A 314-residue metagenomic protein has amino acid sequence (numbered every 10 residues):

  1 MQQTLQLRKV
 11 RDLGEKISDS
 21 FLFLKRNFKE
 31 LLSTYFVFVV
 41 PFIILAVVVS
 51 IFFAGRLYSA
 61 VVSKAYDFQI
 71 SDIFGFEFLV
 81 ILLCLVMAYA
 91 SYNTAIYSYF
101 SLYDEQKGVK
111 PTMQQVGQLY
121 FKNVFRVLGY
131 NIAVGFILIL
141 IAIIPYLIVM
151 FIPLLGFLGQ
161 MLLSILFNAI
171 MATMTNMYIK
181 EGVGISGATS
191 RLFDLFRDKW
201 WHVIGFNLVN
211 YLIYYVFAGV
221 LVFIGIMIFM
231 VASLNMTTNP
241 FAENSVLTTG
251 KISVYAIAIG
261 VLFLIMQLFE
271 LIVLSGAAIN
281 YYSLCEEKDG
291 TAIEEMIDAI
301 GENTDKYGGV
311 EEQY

Functional and structural regions predicted by a protein language model:
M1-F74: Non-cleavable N-terminal signal-anchor transmembrane helices
M1-L7, D19, A60-D67, Y97-Q106 (+3 more regions): Juxtamembrane transition segments at transmembrane-helix termini in multipass membrane proteins
K9, G14-P41, T112-L140, F167-V220 (+1 more regions): Interfacial aromatic "cap" segments that immediately flank transmembrane helices in multipass membrane proteins
T34-A54, E77-N93, G129-N168, F206-N235 (+1 more regions): Hydrophobic alpha-helical transmembrane segments in multi-pass membrane proteins
D67-S71, L83-M87, D104: Short coil/turn segments at secondary-structure boundaries
I73-F74, F78, S186-D198, F263-F269: A broadly tuned preference for mixed-charge, low-complexity surface segments
N93-K122: Hydrophobic transmembrane alpha-helix segments characteristic of membrane transport and insertion machinery
